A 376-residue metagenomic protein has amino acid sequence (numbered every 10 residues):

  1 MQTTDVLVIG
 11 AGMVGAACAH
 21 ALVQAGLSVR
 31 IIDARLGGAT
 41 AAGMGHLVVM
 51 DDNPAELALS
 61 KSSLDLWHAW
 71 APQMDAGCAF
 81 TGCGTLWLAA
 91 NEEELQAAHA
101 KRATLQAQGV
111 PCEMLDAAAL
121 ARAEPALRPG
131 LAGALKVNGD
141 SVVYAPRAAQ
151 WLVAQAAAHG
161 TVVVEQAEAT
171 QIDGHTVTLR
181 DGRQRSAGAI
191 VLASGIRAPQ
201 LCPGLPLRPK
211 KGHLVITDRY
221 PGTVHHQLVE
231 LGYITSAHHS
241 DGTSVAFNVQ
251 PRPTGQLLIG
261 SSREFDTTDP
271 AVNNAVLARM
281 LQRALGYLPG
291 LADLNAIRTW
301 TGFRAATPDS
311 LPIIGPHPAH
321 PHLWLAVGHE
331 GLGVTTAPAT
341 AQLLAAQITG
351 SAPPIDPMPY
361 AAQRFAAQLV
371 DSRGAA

Functional and structural regions predicted by a protein language model:
M1-G12: Beta1/beta-strand and adjacent pyrophosphate-binding region of the FAD-binding site in flavoprotein oxidoreductases
L7-I9, R185-R197, A341: Short hydrophobic core segments
H20-A21, L47, C78-F80, I196-P318: Active-site substrate-recognition segment that forms the wall of the catalytic cavity or substrate channel
V23-A41: Glycine-rich FAD pyrophosphate-binding loop
M44-A123, A246, A284-L285: Dinucleotide-binding Rossmann-like beta1-alpha1 core, especially the glycine-rich loop that anchors the ADP
L135-G174: Helical element adjacent to the flavin cofactor pocket in flavoenzyme catalytic cores
T170-Q184: Conserved beta-strand-loop-beta-strand element in the redox core of flavoprotein oxidoreductases
R279, L285-A376: C-terminal catalytic lobe of FAD-dependent flavoproteins
